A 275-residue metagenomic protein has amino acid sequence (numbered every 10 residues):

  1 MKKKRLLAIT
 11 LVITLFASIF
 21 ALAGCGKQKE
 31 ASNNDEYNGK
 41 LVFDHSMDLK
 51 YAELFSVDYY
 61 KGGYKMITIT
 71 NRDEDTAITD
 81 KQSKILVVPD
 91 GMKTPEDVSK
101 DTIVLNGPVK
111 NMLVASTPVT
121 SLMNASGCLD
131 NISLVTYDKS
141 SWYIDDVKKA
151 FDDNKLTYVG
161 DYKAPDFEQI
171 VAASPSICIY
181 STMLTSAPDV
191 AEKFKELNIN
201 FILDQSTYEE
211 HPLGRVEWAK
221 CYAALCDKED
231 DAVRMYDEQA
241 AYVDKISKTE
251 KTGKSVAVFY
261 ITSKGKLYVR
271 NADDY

Functional and structural regions predicted by a protein language model:
M1-L11: Bacterial N-terminal signal peptides that target proteins for export
L11-V12, K264: Detector for intrinsically disordered, low-structure N-terminal pre-sequences
I13-S18: Core hydrophobic alpha-helical transmembrane segments of single-pass membrane proteins
F20-G24: C-terminal motif of bacterial Sec signal peptides marking the signal peptidase cleavage site
C25-T120, D231-A257: Bacterial Sec-exported substrate-binding components of ABC uptake systems
K65-V171, I177-L184: A short, structured surface patch at a secondary-structure boundary
N111, K155, E168, A172 (+2 more regions): Extracytoplasmic substrate-binding proteins
V269-Y275: Alpha-helical, coiled-coil/dimerization segments enriched in small aliphatic residues
